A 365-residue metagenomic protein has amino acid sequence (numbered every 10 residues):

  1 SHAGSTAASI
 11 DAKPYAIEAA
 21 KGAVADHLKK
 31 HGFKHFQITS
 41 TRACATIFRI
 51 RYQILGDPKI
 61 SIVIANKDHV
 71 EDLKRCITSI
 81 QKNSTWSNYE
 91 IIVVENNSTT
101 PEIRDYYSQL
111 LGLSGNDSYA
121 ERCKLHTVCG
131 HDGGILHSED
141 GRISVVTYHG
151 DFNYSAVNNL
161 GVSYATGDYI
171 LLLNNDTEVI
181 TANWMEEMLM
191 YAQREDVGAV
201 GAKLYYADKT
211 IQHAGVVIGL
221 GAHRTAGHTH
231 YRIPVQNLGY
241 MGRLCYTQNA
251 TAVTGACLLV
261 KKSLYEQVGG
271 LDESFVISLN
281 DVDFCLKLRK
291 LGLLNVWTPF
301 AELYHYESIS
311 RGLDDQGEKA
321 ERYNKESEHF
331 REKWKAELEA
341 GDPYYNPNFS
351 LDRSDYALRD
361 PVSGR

Functional and structural regions predicted by a protein language model:
S1, V24, W184-M188, L244-G269 (+1 more regions): A short, conserved alpha-helix in the catalytic core of glycosyltransferases
D11-I60, G198, D208, A222-N249 (+2 more regions): C-terminal, non-catalytic tails of nucleotide-sugar-dependent glycosyltransferases
P58-V63, E90, D283: Cell-envelope/extracellular polymer assembly enzymes that use nucleotide-activated donors
T78-N88: Short, acidic, metal-binding catalytic loop of nucleotide-sugar glycosyltransferases
E95-Y106, G150, E178: A conserved acidic beta->alpha catalytic loop
N153-V157, S163, G219-S263, Q267: A recurrent flexible, glycine/aromatic-enriched loop bordering the glycosyltransferase active site that acts as
I170: Short aromatic/hydrophobic "clamp" motif used to bind/position activated sugar donors
T177-H223: Conserved donor NDP-sugar-binding/catalytic core segment of glycosyltransferases
